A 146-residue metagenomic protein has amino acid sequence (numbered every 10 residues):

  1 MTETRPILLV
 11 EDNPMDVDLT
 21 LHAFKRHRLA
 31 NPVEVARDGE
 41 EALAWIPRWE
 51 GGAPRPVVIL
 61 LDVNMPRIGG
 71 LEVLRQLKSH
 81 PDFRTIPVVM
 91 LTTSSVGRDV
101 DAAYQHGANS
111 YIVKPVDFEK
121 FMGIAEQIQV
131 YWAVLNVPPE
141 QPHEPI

Functional and structural regions predicted by a protein language model:
R5-K25, I59: Conserved acidic segment of CheY-like receiver
L21-H22, V35-V58: Acidic, metal-coordinating helix/loop segments flanking the phosphotransfer/catalytic sites of two-component signaling
R37, R67-I68, L77: Hydrophobic residue at a beta-alpha junction that N-caps the helix immediately following a catalytic beta-strand/loop
L61, V89-L91: Hydrophobic/aromatic residues positioned on beta-strands within the core alpha/beta folds
V63-M65: Receiver (REC) domain active-site loop signature in two-component systems and cognate sites in sensor histidine kinases
N109: Short, glycine/charged-rich "phosphate-handling" switch motifs in NTP-dependent and phosphotransfer domains
V116-Q129, L135-H143: C-terminal output helix
